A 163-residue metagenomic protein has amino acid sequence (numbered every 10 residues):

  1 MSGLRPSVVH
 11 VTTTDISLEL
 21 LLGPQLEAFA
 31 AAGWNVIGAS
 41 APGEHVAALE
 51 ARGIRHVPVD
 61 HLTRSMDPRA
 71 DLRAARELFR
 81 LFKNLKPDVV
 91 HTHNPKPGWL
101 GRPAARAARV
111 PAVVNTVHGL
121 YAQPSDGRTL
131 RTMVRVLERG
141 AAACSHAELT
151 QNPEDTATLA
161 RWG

Functional and structural regions predicted by a protein language model:
M1-A41, R55: N-terminal subdomain of nucleotide-sugar transferases
S7-T12, V89, R106-L120, E138 (+1 more regions): Active-site proximal beta-strand in glycosyltransferases
E19-L22, R69-R76, P111-V114, Y121-C144: Nucleotide-sugar donor phosphate/pyrophosphate-binding loop at the beta->alpha transition of glycosyltransferases
A31-R73: Conserved nucleotide-sugar phosphate-binding/catalytic loop shared by glycosyltransferases and other
S40, H91-T92, L149-Q151: Short beta-strand scaffold positions
A47, A143-G163: A short, active-site helix/loop in glycosyltransferases that binds the activated sugar's phosphate group
D60-V89, W99-A107, T132-G140: An amphipathic, basic-hydrophobic alpha-helix
T92-G98, V117: Short His-centered aromatic/hydrophobic patch
